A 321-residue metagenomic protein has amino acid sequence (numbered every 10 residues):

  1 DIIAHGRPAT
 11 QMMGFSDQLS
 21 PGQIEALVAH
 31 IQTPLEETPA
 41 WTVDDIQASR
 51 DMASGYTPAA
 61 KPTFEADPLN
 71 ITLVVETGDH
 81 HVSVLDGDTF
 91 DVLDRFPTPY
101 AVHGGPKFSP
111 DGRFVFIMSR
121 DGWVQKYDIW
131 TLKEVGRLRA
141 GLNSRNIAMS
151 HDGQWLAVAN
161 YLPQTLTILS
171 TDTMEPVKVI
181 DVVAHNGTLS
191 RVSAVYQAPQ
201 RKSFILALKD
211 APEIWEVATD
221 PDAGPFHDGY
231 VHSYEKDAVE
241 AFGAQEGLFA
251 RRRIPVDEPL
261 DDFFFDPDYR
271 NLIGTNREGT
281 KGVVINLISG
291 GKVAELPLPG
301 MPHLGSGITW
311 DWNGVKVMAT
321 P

Functional and structural regions predicted by a protein language model:
D1-L35: Extracytoplasmic electron-transfer domains, predominantly the class I c-type cytochrome c fold
A48-P110, D262: Beta-strand-rich domains and repeat architectures in extracellular enzymes and scaffolds, especially beta-propellers
M52-P62, V102-K107, N143-H151, T188-Y196 (+2 more regions): Repeated scaffold domains used in trafficking and secretory/extracellular systems, primarily beta-propellers
A66-P68, P110-D111, H151-D152, P199-Q200 (+2 more regions): Residue-level detector of Asp-centered blade-edge/turn motifs that repeat once per structural unit in beta-propeller
T72, V115, L156, F204 (+2 more regions): Hydrophobic beta-strand positions that form the internal "hydrophobic ladder" of WD40/Gbeta-like beta-propeller blades
G87-T89, D128-L132, S170-M174, T219-P221 (+1 more regions): Short loop/turn segments that connect beta-strands within beta-propeller blades
D91-P97, K133-L138, E175-N186, E240-F242 (+2 more regions): A short beta-strand motif characteristic of beta-propeller blades
